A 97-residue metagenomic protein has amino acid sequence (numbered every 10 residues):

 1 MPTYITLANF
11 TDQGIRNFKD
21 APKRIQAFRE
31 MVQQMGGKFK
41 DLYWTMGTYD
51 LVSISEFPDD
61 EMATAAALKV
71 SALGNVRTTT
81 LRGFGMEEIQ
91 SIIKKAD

Functional and structural regions predicted by a protein language model:
M1-Q33, K38, Y49, Q90-D97: Short S/T/G/P-rich N-terminal loop/turn motif that feeds into the first structured element of a domain
I5-N9, Y43-A66: Short, well-ordered beta-strand segments in beta-rich or mixed alpha/beta enzyme and ligand-binding folds
I15, F39, V70-G74: Hydrophobic alpha-helical elements and their junctions with loops/disorder across both membrane and soluble proteins
K23, E61, E87: Short alpha-helical
G36-Y43, T78-T80: A short linear hydrophobic-aromatic micro-motif
M46, F84-G85: Conserved beta-strand edge residues that scaffold enzyme active sites
F57-F84: An amphipathic, aromatic/His-enriched active-site/gating alpha helix that lines ligand/cofactor pockets
